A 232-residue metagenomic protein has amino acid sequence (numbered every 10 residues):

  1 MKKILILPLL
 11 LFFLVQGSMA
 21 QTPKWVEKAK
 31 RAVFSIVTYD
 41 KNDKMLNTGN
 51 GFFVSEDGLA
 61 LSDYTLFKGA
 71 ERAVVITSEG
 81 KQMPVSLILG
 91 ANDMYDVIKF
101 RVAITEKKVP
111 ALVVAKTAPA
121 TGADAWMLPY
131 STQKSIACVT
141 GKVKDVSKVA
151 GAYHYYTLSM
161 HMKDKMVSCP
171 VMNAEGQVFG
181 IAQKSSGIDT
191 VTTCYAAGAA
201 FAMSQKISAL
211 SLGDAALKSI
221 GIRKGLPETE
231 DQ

Functional and structural regions predicted by a protein language model:
I4-L14: Sec-dependent N-terminal signal peptides
A20-V26, A70, K107-V109, V178-Q232: C-terminal cap/linker of serine protease catalytic domains
Q21-P23, T38-D57, D63, K81-P84 (+3 more regions): A conserved glycine-rich beta-strand in the N-terminal activation segment of trypsin-fold
K24-K28, K41-N42, L89-Y95, V143-Y156: Gly/Ser-enriched beta-turn/beta-hairpin loop segments
F34-I36, G51, G58, S62 (+8 more regions): Terminal peptide-recognition signature
V54, I88-A91, V146, A174 (+1 more regions): Residue-level recognition of beta-strand microenvironments
S55-A137, A152-Y155, K165: Conserved active-site neighborhood of the chymotrypsin/trypsin-like protease fold
M162-A182: Catalytic nucleophile loop of clan PA
